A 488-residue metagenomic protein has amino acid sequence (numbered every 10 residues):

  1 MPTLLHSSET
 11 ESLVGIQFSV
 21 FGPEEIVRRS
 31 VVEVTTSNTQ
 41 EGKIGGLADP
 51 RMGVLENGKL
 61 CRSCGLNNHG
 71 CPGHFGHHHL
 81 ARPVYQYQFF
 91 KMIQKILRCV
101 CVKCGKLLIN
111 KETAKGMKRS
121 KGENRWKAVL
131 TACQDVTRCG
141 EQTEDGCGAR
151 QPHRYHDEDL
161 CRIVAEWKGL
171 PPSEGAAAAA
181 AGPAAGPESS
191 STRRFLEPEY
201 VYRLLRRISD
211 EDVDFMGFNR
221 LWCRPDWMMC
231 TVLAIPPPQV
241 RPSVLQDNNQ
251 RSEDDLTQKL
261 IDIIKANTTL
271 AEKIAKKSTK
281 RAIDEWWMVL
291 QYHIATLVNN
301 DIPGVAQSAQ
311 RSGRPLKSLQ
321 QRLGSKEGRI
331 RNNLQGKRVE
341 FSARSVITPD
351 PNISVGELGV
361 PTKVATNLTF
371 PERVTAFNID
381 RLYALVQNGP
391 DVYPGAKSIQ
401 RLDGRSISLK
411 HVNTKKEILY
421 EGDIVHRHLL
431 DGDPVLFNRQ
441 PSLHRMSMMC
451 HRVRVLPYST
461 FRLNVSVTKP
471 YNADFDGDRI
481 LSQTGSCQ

Functional and structural regions predicted by a protein language model:
M1-Q488: Conserved core architecture of multi-subunit DNA-directed RNA polymerases
